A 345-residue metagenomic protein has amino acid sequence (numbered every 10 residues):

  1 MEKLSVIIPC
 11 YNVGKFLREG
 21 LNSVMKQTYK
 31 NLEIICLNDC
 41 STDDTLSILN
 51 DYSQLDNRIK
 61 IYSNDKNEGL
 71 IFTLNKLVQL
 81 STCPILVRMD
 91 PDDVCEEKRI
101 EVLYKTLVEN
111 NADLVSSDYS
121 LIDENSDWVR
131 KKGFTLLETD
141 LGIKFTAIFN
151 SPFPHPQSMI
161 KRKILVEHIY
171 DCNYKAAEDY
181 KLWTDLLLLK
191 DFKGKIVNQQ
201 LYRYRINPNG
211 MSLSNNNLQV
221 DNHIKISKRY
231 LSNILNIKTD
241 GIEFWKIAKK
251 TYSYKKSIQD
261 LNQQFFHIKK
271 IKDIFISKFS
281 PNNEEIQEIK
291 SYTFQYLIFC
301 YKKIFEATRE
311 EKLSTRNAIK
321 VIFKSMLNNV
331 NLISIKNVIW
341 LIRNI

Functional and structural regions predicted by a protein language model:
E2-S5, S23, E33, K181: Cell-envelope/extracellular polymer assembly enzymes that use nucleotide-activated donors
V13-K26: Short, well-formed alpha-helical segments that are part of the catalytic scaffolds of diverse glycosyltransferases
N38-S47, K66, D90: A conserved acidic beta->alpha catalytic loop
N64-S81, V102: Glycine-rich, basic loop-to-helix element that forms the pyrophosphate-binding segment of sugar-nucleotide handling
Q79, E138-K249: Conserved nucleotide-sugar donor-binding catalytic segment
L86: Short aromatic/hydrophobic "clamp" motif used to bind/position activated sugar donors
K98-R130: Conserved donor NDP-sugar-binding/catalytic core segment of glycosyltransferases
L188, I206-I345: C-terminal subregions of glycosyltransferases and related glycan-biosynthesis enzymes
